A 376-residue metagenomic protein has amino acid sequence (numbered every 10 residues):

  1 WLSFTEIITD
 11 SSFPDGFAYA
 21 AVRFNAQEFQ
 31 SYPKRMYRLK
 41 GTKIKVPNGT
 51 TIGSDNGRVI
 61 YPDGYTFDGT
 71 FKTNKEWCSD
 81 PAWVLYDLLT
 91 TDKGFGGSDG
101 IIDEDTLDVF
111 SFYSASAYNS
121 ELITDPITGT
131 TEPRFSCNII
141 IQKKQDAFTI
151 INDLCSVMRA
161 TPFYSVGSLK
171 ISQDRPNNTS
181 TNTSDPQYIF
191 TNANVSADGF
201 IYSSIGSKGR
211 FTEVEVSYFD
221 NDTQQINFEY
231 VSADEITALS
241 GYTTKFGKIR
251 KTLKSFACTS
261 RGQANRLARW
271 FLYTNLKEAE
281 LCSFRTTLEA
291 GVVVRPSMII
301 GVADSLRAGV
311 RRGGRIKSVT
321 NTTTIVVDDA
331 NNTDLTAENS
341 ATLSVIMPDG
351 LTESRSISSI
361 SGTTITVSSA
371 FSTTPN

Functional and structural regions predicted by a protein language model:
W1-T124, T131-P133, F219, I226: Surface-exposed cap/loop segments at beta↔alpha junctions
N74-N376: C-terminal extracytoplasmic interaction modules
